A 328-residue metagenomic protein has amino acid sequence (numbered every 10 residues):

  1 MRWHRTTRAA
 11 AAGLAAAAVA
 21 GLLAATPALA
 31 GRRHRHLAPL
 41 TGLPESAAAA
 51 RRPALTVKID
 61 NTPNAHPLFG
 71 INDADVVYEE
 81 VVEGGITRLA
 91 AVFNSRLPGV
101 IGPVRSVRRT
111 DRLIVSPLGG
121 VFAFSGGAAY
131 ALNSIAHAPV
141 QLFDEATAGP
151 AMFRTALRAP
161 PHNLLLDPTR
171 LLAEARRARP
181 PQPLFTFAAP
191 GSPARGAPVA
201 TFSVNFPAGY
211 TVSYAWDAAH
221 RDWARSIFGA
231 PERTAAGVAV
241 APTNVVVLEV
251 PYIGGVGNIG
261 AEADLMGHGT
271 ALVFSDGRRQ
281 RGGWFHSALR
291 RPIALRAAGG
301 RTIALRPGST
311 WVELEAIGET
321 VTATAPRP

Functional and structural regions predicted by a protein language model:
M1-A16: N-terminal export and membrane-targeting signals
G21-L37: C-terminal region of N-terminal signal peptides and the immediate post-cleavage residues of exported proteins
H34-V76, E83-P328: A surface/extracellular/periplasmic glyco- and lipid-processing/surface-interacting theme
